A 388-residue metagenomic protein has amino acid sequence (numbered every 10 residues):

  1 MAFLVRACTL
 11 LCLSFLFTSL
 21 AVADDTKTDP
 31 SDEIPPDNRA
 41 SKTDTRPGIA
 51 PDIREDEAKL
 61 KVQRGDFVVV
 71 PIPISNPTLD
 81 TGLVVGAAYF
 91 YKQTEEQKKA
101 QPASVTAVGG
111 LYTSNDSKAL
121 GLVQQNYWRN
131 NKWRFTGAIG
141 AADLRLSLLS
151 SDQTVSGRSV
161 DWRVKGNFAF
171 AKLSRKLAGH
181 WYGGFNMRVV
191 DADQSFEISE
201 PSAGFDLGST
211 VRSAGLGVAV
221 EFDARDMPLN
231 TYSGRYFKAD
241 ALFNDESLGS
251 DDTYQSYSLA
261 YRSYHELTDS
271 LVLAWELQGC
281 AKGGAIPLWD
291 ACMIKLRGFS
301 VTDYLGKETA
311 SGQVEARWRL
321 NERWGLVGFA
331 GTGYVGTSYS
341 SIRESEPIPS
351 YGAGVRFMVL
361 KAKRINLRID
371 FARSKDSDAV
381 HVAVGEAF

Functional and structural regions predicted by a protein language model:
M1-E55: Cleavable N-terminal export/targeting peptides
D56-L60, F90-K98, V123-N130, K172-G179 (+6 more regions): Outer-membrane beta-barrel proteins
A58-V69, S75-R212, G306, I365-N366 (+1 more regions): Gram-negative/organellar outer-membrane beta-barrel architecture
F67, L83-V85, K118-L122, K165-A171 (+9 more regions): Hydrophobic, lipid-facing positions within transmembrane beta-strands of outer-membrane proteins
F90-T94, L111-S117, A142-L148, V190-Q194 (+7 more regions): Sequence/structural signature of outer-membrane beta-barrel proteins
V108-G109, T154-S159, E200-L207, F243-G249 (+2 more regions): Extracellular loop and loop/strand-boundary signature of outer-membrane beta-barrel proteins
A214-T332, G336-S338: C-terminal outer-membrane beta-barrel translocator/porin domains of Gram-negative envelope proteins and their
V220, L277, S341, S345-I348 (+1 more regions): Predominantly the C-terminal beta-signal and adjacent terminal strand-loop region of outer-membrane beta-barrel
